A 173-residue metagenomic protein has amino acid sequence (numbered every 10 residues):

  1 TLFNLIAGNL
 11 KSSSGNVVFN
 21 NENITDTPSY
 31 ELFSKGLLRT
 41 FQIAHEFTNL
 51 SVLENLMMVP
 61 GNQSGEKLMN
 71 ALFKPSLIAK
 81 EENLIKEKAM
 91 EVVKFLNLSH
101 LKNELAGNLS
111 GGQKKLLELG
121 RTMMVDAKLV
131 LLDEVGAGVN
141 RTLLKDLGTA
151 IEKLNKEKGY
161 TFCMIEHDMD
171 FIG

Functional and structural regions predicted by a protein language model:
A7: Helix-to-loop junction immediately C-terminal to a conserved catalytic motif
G15-E22, S34-K35: Conserved ABC transporter NBD signature motif
M69-L101, A150-E152: Conserved ABC ATPase "signature" region
L105-L109: Conserved ABC ATPase signature
E134-V135: Walker B catalytic motif
L144-K158: Helical segment within the ABC ATPase nucleotide-binding domain
E166-H167: H-loop/switch region of ABC-family ATPase nucleotide-binding domains
